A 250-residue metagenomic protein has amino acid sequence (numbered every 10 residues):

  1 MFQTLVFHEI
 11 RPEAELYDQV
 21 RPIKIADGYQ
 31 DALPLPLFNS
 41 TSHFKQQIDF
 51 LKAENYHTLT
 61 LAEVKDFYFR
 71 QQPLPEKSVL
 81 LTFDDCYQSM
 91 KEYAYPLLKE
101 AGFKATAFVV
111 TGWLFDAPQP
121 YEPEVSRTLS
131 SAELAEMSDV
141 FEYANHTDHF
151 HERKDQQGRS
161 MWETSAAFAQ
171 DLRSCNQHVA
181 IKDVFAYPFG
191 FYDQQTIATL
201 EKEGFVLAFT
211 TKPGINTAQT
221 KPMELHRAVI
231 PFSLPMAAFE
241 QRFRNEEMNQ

Functional and structural regions predicted by a protein language model:
M1-V79, L234: N-terminal pre-catalytic segment of deacetylase/amide-hydrolase enzymes
L5-R11, E15, E76-V79, K99-D193 (+1 more regions): Metal-dependent polysaccharide deacetylase catalytic core of the NodB/CE4 family, i.e., the active-site-bearing domain
F44, K91, F168, L172: Aromatic/hydrophobic pocket-lining residues that form the small-molecule binding cavity in soluble enzyme cores
D84-D85: Noncatalytic alpha-helical scaffolds and linker/capping helices
S160-A169, Q195-T211: Short, electropositive alpha-helical surface patch
Q219-S233: C-terminal helical cap(s) of enzyme catalytic domains, especially alpha/beta-barrels
A238-Q250: Low-complexity, Gly/Ser/Thr/Pro-rich intrinsically disordered linker/tail segments
